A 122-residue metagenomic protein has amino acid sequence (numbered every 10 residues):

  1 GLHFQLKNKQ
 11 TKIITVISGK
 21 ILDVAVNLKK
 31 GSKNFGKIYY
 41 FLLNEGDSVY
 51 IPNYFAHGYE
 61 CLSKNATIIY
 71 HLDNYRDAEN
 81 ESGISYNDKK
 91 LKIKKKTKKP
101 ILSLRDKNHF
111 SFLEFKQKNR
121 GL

Functional and structural regions predicted by a protein language model:
G1-L43, N65, L72-L122: Non-catalytic, conserved peripheral segments adjacent to functional cores
L42-S63: Conserved metal-binding segment of the jelly-roll/cupin
P52-Y54, Y70, Y86: Generic preference for well-ordered secondary structure
